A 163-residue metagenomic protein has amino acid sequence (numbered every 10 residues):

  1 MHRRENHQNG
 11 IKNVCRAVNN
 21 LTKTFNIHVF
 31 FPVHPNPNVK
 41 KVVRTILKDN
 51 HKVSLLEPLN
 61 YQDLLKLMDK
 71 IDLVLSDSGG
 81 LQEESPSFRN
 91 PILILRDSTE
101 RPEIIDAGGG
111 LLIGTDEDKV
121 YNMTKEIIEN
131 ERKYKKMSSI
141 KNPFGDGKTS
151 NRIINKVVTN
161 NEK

Functional and structural regions predicted by a protein language model:
M1-F31, N36-K163: Nucleotide-activated sugar donor-binding and catalytic core shared by glycosyltransferases and related lipid-linked
